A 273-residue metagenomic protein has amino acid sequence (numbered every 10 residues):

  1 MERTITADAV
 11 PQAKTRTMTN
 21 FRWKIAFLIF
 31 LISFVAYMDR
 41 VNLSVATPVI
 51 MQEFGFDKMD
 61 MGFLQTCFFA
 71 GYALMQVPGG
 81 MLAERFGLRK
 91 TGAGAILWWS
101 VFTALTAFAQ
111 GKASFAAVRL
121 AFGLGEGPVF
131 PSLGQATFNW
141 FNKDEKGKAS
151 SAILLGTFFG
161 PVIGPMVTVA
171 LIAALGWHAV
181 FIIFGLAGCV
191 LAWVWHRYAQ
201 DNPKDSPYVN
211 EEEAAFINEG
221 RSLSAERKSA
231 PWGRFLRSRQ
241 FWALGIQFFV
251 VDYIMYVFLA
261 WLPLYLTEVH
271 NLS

Functional and structural regions predicted by a protein language model:
P11-M18, N202-G245: Juxtamembrane intracellular "pre-TM" segments in multi-pass secondary transporters
K24-K58, F258-P263: Extracytoplasmic
V41, F69-V77, G127, P161-V162: Residue-level signature of mid-helix packing/kink "hotspots" within the transmembrane helices of 12-pass Major
L43-S44, F235-S273: Extracytoplasmic gate region of multi-pass secondary transporters
G55, G87, F108-S114, G125 (+3 more regions): Helix-breaking motifs and short loop linkers at transmembrane-helix boundaries and internal kinks in secondary membrane
L74-A113: Conserved MFS/SLC helix-loop-helix module at the cytosolic interface between two early adjacent transmembrane helices
V118-T157: Cytoplasmic helix-loop-helix junction between adjacent transmembrane helices in 12-TM secondary transporters
T157-S206: Helix-loop-helix hairpin linking two adjacent transmembrane segments in secondary transporters
